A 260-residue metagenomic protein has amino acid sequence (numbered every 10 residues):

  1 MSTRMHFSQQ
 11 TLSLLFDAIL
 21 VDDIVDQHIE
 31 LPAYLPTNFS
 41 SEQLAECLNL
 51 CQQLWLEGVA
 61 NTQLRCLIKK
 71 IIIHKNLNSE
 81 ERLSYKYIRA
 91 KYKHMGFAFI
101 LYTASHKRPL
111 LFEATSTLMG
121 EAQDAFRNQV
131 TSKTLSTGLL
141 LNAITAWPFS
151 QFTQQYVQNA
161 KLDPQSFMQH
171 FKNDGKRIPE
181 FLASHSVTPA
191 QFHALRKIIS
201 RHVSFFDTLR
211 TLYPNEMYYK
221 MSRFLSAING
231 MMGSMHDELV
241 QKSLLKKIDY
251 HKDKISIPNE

Functional and structural regions predicted by a protein language model:
M1-E260: Function-determining surface determinants
